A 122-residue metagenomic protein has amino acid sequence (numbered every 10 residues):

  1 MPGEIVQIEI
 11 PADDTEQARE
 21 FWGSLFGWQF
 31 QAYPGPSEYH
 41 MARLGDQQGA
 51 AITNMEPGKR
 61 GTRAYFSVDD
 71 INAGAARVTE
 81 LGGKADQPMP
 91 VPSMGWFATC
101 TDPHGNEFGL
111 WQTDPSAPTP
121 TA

Functional and structural regions predicted by a protein language model:
M1-R19, Q47, T62-A64, T113-A122: N-terminal beta-strand motif that seeds the catalytic metal site of vicinal oxygen chelate
I5-D13, M55-E80, W96-T101: Vicinal oxygen chelate
I10, Q31, A75-A122: Vicinal oxygen chelate
W22: Catalytic core of tubulin tyrosine ligase-like
W28-T62, E107-T113: Conserved short beta-strand elements that form part of the metal-binding/catalytic scaffold of enzyme active sites
